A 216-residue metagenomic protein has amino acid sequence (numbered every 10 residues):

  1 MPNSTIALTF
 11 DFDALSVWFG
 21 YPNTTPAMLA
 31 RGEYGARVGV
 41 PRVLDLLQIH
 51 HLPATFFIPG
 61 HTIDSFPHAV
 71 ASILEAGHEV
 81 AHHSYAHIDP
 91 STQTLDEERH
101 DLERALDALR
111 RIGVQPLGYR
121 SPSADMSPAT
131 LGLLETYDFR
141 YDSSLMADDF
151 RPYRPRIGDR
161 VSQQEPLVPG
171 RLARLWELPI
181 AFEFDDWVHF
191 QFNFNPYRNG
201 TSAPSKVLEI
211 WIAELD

Functional and structural regions predicted by a protein language model:
M1-E79, G132, E209: Active-site beta->alpha N-cap acidic-glycine motif
P2-I6, H50-A54, E75-E79, R110-L117 (+2 more regions): Short, well-ordered coil/turn segments that N-cap beta-strands
F10-F12, F56-G60, H82-A86, R120-S123 (+2 more regions): A cross-domain feature marking catalytic cores of carbohydrate-active enzymes and several ubiquitous metabolic/repair
A14-S16, T62, I88, D149 (+1 more regions): Feature marks short, surface-exposed loop/turn motifs that line or immediately flank catalytic pockets and channel
G20-M28, A86-D96, F190-R198: Surface-exposed, active-site-proximal loop segments in enzymatic domains
G32-R37, T55-P67, I88-E98, R120-A129 (+2 more regions): Acidic-and-aromatic substrate-binding clefts and catalytic sites of carbohydrate-active enzymes
E98-I112: An active-site-proximal "capping" alpha-helix that borders the catalytic cofactor pocket
R110-V114, R120-D216: Active-site-adjacent pocket scaffolds in enzyme catalytic domains
